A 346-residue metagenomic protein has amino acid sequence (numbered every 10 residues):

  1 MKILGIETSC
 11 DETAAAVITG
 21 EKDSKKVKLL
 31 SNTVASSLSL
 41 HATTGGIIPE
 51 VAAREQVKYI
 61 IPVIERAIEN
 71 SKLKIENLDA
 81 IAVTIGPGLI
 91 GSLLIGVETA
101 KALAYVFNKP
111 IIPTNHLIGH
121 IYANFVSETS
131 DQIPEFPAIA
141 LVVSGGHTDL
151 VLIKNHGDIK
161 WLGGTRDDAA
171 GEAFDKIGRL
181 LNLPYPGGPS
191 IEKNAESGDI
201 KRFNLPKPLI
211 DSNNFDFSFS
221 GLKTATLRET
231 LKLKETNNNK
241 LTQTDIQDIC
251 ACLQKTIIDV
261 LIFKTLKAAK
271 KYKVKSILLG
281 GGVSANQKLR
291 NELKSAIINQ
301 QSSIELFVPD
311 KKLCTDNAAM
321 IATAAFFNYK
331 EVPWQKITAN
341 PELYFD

Functional and structural regions predicted by a protein language model:
M1, T114-I139, A324: Conserved phosphate-binding catalytic cores of ATP/NTP-utilizing and phosphoryl-transfer enzymes
K2-V83, P87, H116, H120 (+1 more regions): N-terminal beta-alpha supersecondary unit
T13-T19, A140, T148-L152: Short beta-strand scaffold segments in enzyme catalytic cores
N32, Y59, E192-I277, N286-A296 (+1 more regions): A contiguous, well-structured pocket-lining segment that forms one wall/lid of small-molecule binding clefts in soluble
V83-P87, L103, S144, I277-N286: Glycine-rich beta-strand-to-loop/alpha-helix junction loops that act as flexible
P113-T114, K294-I298, S302-I321: Conserved phosphate-binding/catalytic loops in two-lobed NTP-binding clefts
H120-Y122, P309-D346: Glycine-rich phosphate-binding/hydrolytic loop that grips phosphoryl groups
N155-S197, K223-L231: Glycine-rich phosphate-binding loop plus the immediately following alpha-helix
